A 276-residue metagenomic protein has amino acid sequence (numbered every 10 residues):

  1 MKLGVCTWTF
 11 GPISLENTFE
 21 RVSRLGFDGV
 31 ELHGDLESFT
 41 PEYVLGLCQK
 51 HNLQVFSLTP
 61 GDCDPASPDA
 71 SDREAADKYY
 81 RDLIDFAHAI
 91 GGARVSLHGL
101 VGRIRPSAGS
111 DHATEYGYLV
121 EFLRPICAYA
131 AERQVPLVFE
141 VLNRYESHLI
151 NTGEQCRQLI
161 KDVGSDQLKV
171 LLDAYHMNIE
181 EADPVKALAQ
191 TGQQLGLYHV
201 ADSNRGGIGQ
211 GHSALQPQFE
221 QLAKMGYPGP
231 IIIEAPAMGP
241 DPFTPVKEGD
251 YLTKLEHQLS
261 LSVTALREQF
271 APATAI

Functional and structural regions predicted by a protein language model:
M1-K2, T9-S23, S38, G91-A93 (+2 more regions): Histidine-acidic metal/acid-base catalytic patches
T9-G11, G34-L36, P60-D64, G99-R103 (+4 more regions): Active-site-proximal loop/turn and secondary-structure-junction residues that shape catalytic pockets, frequently
R21-E37, T59-D62: N-terminal substrate-binding region of glycoside hydrolase catalytic domains
D28-G29, Q54, A93, P136 (+1 more regions): Residue-level detector of anion-binding/catalytic polar loops
E31, S57, S96, V138 (+2 more regions): Conserved beta-strand positions in the central sheet of alpha/beta enzyme cores
E37-L47: Active-site-adjacent beta->alpha loops and helix N-cap segments on the catalytic face of soluble alpha/beta enzymes
Q49-K50, A70-K169, L252-L261, I276: Active-site acidic/histidine proton-transfer and metal-coordination neighborhood in alpha/beta enzyme cores
D64-E74, A113, N204-G209: The substrate-binding groove and active-site-proximal loops of carbohydrate-active enzymes, especially glycoside
